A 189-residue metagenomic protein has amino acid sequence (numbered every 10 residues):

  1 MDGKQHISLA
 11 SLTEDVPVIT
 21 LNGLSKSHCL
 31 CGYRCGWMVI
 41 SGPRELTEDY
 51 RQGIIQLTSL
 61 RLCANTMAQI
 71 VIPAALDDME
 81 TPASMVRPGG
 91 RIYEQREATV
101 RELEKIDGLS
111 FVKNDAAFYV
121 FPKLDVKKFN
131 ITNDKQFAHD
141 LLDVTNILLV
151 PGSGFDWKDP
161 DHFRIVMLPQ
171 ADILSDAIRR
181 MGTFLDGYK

Functional and structural regions predicted by a protein language model:
M1-S8: Conserved PLP phosphate-binding loop immediately N-terminal to the Schiff-base lysine helix in PLP-dependent enzymes
S11-G90, V100-R101, L185: Conserved core segment of the aminotransferase class I/II
V18, L109, I147: Short, conserved active-site loop motifs that form the nucleotide-linked donor/cofactor pocket
S41, D77, K123-D125, L168-Q170: Residue-level recognition of strand-loop junctions within catalytic nucleotide-signaling folds
P73, G89-V100, F111-D125, D159: Conserved glycine-rich beta-strand-loop-beta hairpin in the small C-terminal domain of fold type I
N130-T132, D140-L149, F155-K189: PLP-dependent enzyme catalytic core of the Aspartate aminotransferase-like
F137: Short active-site alpha-helical segment characteristic of glycosyltransferases and processive polysaccharide synthases
